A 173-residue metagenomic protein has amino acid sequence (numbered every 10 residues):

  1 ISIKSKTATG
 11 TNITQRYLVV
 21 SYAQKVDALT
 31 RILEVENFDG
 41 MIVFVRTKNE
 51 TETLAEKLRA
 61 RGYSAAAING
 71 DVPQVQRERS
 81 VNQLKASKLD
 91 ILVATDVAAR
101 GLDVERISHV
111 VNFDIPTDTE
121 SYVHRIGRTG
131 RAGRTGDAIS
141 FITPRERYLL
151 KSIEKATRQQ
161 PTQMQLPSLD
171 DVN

Functional and structural regions predicted by a protein language model:
I1-N173: Conserved helicase RecA-like core
